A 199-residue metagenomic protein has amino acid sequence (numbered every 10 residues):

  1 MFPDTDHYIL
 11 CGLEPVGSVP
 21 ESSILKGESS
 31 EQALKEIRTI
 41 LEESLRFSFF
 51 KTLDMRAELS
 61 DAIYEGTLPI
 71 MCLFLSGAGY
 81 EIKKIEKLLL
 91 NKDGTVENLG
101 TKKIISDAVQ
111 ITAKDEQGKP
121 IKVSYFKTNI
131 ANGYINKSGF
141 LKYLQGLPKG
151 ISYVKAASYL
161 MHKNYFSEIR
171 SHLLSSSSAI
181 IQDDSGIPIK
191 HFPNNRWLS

Functional and structural regions predicted by a protein language model:
M1-E43, G100-K103, Q117-S199: Non-globular targeting/processing and membrane-anchoring segments
E28-L73, A78, I82-K92: Extended amphipathic alpha-helical interaction segments
E86-S106: Beta-rich nucleic-acid/ligand-interaction surfaces
D107-K114: Short polybasic amphipathic segments
